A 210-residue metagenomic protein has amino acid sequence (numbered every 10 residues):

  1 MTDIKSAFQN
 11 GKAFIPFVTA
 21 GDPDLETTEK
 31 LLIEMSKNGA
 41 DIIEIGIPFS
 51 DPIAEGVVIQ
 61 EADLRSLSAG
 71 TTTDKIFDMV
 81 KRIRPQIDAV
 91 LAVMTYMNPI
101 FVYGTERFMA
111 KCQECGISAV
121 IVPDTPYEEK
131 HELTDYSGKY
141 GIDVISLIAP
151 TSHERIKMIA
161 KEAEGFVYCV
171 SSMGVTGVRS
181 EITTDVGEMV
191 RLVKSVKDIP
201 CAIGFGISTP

Functional and structural regions predicted by a protein language model:
M1-V18, M79-P85: N-terminal amphipathic alpha-helix/helix-capping segment at the start of soluble metabolic enzymes
F14-V18, I43-I45, L91-T95, V120-V122 (+3 more regions): Hydrophobic faces of well-ordered beta-strands that scaffold small-molecule active sites in alpha/beta enzyme cores
T19-D24, M94-V102, P126-Y127, L147-T151 (+1 more regions): Glycine-rich beta-to-alpha transition loops that act as phosphate-gripper elements at the mouths of alpha/beta enzyme
L25-S36, T151-K161, I203, I207-P210: Catalytic cores of alpha/beta
A40-T72, V170-V178: Glycine-rich, proline-tolerant flexible connector loops at the mouths of alpha/beta enzymes
I47-F49, Q60-P123: Active-site beta->alpha loop and helix N-cap motifs at the rims of alpha/beta catalytic domains
I59, A69, I156-R191, S195: Glycine/Thr-rich beta-alpha phosphate-binding loop at enzyme active sites
S68-T71, G116-E129, D143-T151, K157 (+1 more regions): Catalytic beta/alpha-barrel core
